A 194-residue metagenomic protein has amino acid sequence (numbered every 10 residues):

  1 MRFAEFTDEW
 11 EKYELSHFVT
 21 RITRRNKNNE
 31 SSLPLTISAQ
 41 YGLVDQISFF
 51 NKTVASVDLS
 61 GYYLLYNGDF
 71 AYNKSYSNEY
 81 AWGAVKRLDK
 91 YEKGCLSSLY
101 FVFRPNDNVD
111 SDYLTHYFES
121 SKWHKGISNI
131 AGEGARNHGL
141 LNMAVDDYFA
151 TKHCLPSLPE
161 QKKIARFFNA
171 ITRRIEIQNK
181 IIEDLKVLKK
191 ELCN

Functional and structural regions predicted by a protein language model:
M1-E11, D147, P156-N194: Amphipathic alpha-helical segments with low aromatic content
R2-N26: Non-catalytic DNA-recognition/assembly elements of restriction-modification systems
V19, T23-S56, D89: DNA target-recognition patches
T53-L59, N137, K152, N169: Short, solvent-exposed loop/turn positions at domain surfaces that link secondary-structure elements or cap domain
L59-W123, R136: A short beta-sheet element
K93-L99, G132-P159: A short glycine-rich beta-alpha junction/loop motif
